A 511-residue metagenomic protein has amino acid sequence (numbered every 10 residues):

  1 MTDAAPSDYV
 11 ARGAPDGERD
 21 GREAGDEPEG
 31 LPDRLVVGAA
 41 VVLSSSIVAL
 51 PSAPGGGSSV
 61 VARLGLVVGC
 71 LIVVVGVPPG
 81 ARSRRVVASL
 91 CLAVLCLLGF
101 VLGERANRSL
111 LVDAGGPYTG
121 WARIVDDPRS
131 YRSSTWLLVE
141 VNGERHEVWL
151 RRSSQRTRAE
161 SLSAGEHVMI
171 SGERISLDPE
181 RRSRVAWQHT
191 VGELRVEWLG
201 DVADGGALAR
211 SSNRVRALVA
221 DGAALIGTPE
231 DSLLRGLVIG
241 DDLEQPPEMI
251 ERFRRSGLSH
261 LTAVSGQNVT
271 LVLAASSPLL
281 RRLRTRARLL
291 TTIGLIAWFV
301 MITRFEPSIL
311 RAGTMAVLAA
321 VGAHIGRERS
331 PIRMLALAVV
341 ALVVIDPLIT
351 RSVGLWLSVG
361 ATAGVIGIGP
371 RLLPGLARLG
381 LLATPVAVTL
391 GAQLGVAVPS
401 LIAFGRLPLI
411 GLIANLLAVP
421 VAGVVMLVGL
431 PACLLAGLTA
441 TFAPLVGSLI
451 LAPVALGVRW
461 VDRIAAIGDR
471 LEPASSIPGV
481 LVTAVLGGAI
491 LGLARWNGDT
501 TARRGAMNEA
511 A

Functional and structural regions predicted by a protein language model:
T2-G30, A88-H260: Membrane-interface helix/helix-cap signal primarily in integral membrane proteins
D3-Y9, R22-R108, Y118-W121, D201 (+2 more regions): Transmembrane helix-bundle segments that form internal channels/tunnels in multi-pass membrane proteins, characterized
L31-A39, A207-A209, R235, I239-L243 (+5 more regions): Hydrophobic alpha-helical transmembrane segments
S45, L194, P246-L412, P478-A510: Hydrophobic alpha-helical transmembrane segments in multi-pass membrane proteins
A122, G172, L237, S265 (+5 more regions): Divalent metal-coordination and catalytic microenvironments
D221, G236-I239, E251, P278 (+6 more regions): Short amphipathic alpha-helical coupling elements at transmembrane boundaries
